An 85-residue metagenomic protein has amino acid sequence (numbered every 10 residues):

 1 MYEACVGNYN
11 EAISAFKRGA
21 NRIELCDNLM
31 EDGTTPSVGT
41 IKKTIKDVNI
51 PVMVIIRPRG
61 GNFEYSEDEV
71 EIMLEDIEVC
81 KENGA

Functional and structural regions predicted by a protein language model:
M1-N8, I56-L74: Active-site mouth loops of central-metabolism enzymes
C5, R22-L25, M53: Conserved beta-strand positions in the central sheet of alpha/beta enzyme cores
A15, C80: Conserved, mostly hydrophobic/aromatic
K17-A20, V38-T40, E67-V70: Short, glycine/charged-enriched secondary-structure capping and boundary segments
D27-E31: Short, acidic/turn-prone active-site loops that include or flank metal/cofactor- and phosphate-binding residues
G33-G60: Alpha-helix-loop-beta-strand connector modules within alpha/beta enzyme cores
